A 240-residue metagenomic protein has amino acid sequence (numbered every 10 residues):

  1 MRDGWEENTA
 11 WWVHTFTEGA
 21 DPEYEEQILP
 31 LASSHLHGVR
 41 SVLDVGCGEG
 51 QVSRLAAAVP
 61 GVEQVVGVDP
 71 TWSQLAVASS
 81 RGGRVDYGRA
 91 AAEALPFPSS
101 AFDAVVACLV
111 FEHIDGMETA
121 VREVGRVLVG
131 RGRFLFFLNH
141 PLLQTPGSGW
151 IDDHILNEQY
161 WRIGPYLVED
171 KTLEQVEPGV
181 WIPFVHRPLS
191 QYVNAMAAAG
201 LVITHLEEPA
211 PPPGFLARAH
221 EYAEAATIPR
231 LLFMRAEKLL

Functional and structural regions predicted by a protein language model:
M1-G38, Q51-L55, Q74-V77: Conserved class I S-adenosyl-L-methionine
L43-V45, E49-A94: Class I SAM-dependent methyltransferase SAM/SAH-binding core
E93-V105: A short acidic, Gly/Pro-enriched loop at the edge of an enzyme's catalytic core that lines a small-molecule cofactor
A104-M117: A short SAM/SAH-binding and catalytic strip from SAM-dependent methyltransferases
E118-R133: A short glycine-rich, Lys/Arg-flanked "PGG" loop and its adjoining helix->strand segment in the class I
R133-D170: Conserved class I S-adenosyl-L-methionine
D170, P183-L206: Short alpha-helix
A195-L240: C-terminal lobe and adjacent flexible extensions of AdoMet/dcAdoMet transferase-like proteins
